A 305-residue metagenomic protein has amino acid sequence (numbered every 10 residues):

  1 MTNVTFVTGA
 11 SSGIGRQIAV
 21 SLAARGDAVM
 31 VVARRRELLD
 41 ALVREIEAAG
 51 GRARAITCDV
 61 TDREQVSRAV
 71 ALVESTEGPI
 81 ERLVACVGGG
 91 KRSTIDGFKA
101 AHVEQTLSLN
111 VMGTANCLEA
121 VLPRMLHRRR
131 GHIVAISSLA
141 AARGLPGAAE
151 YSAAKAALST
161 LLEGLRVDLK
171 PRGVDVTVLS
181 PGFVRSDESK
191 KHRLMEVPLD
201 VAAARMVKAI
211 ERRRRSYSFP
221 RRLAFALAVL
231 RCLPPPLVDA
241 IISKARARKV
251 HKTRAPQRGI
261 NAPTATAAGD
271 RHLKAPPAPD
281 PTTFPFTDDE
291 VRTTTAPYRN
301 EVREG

Functional and structural regions predicted by a protein language model:
S11-S12: Conserved glycine-rich cofactor-binding loop
D27-L42: Conserved glycine-rich Rossmann-like NAD(P)H-binding loop of the short-chain dehydrogenase/reductase
T57-R68, A100: The beta1-alpha1 cofactor-binding region of Rossmann-like NAD(H)/NADP(H)-dependent oxidoreductases
T94-I95, K99-L107: Substrate-binding pocket helix/loop in short-chain dehydrogenase/reductase
L118, A154: Active-site helix of classical SDR
S138: Residue(s) in the substrate-gating loop at a strand-loop-helix junction that position the organic substrate next
V178, R193-A228: C-terminal helical subdomain
